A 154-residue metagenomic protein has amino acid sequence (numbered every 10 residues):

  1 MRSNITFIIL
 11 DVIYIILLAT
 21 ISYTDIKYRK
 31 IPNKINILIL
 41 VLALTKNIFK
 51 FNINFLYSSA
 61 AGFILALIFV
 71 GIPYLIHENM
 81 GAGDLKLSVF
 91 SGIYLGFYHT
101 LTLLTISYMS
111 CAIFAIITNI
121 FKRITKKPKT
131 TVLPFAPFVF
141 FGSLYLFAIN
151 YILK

Functional and structural regions predicted by a protein language model:
M1-K154: A membrane-topology feature that recognizes alpha-helical transmembrane segments and their immediate juxtamembrane
